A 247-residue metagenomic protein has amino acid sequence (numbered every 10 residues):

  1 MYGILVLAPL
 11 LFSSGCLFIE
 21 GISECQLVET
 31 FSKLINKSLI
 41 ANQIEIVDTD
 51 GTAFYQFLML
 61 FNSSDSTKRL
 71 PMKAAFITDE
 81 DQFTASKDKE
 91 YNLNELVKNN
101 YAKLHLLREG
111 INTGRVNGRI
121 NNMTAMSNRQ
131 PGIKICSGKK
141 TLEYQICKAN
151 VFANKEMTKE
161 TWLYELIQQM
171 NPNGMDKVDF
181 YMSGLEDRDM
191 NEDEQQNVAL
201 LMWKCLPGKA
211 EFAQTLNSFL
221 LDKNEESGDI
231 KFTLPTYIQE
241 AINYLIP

Functional and structural regions predicted by a protein language model:
M1-P247: Acidic, divalent-metal-binding catalytic cores of TOPRIM and closely related two-metal-ion phosphodiester/pyrophosphate
